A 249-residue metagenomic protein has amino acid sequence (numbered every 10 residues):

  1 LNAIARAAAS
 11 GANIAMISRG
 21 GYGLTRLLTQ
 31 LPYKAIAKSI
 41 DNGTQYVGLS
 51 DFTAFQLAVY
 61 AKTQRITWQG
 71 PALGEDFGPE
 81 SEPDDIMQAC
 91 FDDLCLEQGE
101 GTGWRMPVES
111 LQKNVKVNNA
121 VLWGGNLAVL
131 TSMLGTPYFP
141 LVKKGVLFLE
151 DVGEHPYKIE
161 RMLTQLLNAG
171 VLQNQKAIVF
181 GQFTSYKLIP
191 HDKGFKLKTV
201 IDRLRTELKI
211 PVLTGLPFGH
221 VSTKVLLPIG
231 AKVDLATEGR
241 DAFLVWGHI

Functional and structural regions predicted by a protein language model:
L1-I40: N-terminal small/polar loop signature for handling phosphorylated ligands or for N-terminal nucleophile
A15, D51, L130, I178 (+1 more regions): Buried hydrophobic positions in well-ordered alpha/beta secondary-structure cores of metabolic enzymes
R19-Y22, E154, T184, F218: Short glycine-rich anion-binding loops that position phosphate/pyrophosphate groups of nucleotides and phosphorylated
Y33-A58, I66-L73, P211: Short, acidic/small-residue loops that bind anionic groups at enzyme active sites
T53-Q64, V221-P228: Glycine-rich, charge-decorated loop segments at or immediately adjacent to ligand/cofactor-binding or catalytic sites
R65-V129, G135: Conserved anion/nucleotide-ligand pocket segment
Y138-K193, L197: Internal helical hairpin/lid segments
Q182-I249: ATP/nucleoside-binding phosphotransfer catalytic cores, i.e., glycine-rich phosphate-binding loops
